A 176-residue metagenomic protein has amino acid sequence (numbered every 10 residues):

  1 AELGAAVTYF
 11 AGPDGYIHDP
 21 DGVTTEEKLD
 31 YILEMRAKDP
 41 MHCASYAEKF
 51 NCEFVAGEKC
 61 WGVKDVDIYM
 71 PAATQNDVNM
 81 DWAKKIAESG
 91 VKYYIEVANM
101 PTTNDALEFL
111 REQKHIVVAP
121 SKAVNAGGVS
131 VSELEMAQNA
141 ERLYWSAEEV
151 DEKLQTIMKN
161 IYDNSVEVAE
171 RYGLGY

Functional and structural regions predicted by a protein language model:
A1-D65: Glycine-rich phosphate/diphosphate-binding loop of Rossmann-like nucleotide-binding domains
A1-E2, A83-K84, E108: Short glycine/threonine-rich loop-to-helix capping motif typified by GTGT followed within a few residues by an Asp-Pro
H18-P20, N79, T103-N104, G127: Short helix/loop capping segments that flank catalytic or ligand/cofactor-binding pockets
F54-I68, N76-Y93: Rossmann-fold NAD(P) dinucleotide-binding segment
M70-A72, V97: Short, well-ordered coil/turn residues at beta-beta hairpins and beta-strand->alpha-helix junctions within
T74-N76, M100: Short glycine-rich anion-binding loops that position phosphate/pyrophosphate groups of nucleotides and phosphorylated
A87-Y176: Adenosine-phosphate binding glycine-rich loop
